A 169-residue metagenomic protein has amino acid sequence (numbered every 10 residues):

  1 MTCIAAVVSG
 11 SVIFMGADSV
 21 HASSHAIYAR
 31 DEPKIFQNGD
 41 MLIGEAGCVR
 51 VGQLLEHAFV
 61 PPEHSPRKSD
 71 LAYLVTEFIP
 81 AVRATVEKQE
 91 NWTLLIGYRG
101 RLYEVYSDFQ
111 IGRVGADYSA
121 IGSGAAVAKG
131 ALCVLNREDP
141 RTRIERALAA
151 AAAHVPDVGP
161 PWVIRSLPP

Functional and structural regions predicted by a protein language model:
M1-E90, G112-T142, V158-L167: Conserved short S/T/G-enriched processing/targeting/catalytic segments and their helical context
V7, L95-R99: Short hydrophobic alpha-helical segments used for membrane anchoring or interfacial signaling
C48, R99-R101: Generic structural motif
K88-Q89, L102-E104: Active-site periphery "cap/insert" segments of enzyme catalytic domains
Y103-G115: Glycine/charged-rich beta-loop-alpha catalytic/anionic-binding loops adjacent to active sites
T142-D157: Short, conserved aromatic-histidine micro-motifs
A153, P168-P169: Oxyanion-binding and handling regions
